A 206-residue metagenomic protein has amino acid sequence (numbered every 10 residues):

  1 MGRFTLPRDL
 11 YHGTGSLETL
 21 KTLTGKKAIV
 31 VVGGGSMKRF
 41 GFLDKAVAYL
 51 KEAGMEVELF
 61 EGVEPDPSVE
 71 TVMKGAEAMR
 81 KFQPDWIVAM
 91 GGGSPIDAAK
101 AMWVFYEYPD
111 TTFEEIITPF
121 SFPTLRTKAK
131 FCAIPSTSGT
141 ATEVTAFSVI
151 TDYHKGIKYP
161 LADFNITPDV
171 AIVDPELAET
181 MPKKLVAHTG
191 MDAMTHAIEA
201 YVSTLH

Functional and structural regions predicted by a protein language model:
M1-W86: ATP/NTP phosphate-donor binding region
Y11-H12, E58-E61, V88, A98 (+2 more regions): General beta-strand structural signal in soluble alpha/beta enzymes
T24, L50, M79, W103-Y106 (+1 more regions): Structural signal for hydrophobic packing residues in well-ordered secondary-structure cores of soluble enzyme domains
V63-P67, S94, M102-F105, S136-G139 (+1 more regions): Acidic, glycine-rich active-site loops and adjacent beta-strand->loop/helix elements that engage anionic groups
K74-A76, P95-Y108, V144-T145: Short Gly/Thr/Asp-enriched flexible loops that form oxyanion-binding sites at enzyme active sites
P84-K100, S136-E143: Glycine/serine-rich anion-binding loops at beta->alpha junctions that coordinate negatively charged ligand groups
E107-H206: A glycine/threonine-rich phosphate-anchoring loop and its flanking beta-alpha core in nucleotide/phosphate-binding
